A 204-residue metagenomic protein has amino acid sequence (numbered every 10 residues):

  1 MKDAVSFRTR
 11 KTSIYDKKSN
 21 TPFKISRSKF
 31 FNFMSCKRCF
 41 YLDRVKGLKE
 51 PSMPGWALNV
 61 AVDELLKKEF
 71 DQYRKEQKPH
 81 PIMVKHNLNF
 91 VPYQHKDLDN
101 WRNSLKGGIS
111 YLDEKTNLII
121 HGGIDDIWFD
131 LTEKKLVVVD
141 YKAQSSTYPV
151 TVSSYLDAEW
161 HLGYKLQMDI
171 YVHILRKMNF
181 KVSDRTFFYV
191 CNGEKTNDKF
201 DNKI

Functional and structural regions predicted by a protein language model:
M1-L136: Metal-dependent nuclease catalytic cores that hydrolyze phosphodiester bonds in DNA/RNA, characterized by
N103, I109-I204: Mg2+/Mn2+-dependent nuclease catalytic core
